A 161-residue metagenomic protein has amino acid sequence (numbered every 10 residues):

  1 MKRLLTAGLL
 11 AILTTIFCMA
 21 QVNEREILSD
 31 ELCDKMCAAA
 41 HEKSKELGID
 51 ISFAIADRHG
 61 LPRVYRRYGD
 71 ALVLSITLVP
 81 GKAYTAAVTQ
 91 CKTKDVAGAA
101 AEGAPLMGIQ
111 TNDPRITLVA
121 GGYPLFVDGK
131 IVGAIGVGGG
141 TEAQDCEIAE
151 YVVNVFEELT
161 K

Functional and structural regions predicted by a protein language model:
M1-L4: Positively charged n-region of N-terminal signal peptides that target proteins for export
A7-I16: Bacterial N-terminal signal peptides
Q21-K161: Flexible, solvent-exposed loop/hinge segments and secondary-structure transition points
